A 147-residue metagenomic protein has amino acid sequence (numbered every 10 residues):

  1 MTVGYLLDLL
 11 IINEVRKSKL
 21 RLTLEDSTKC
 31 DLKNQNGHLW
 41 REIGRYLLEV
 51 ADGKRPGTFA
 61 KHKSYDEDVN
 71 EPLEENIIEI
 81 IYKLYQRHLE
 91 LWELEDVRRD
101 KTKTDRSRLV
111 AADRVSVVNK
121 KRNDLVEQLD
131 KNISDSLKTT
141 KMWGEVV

Functional and structural regions predicted by a protein language model:
M1-V147: Anionic, Ser/Thr-rich low-complexity intrinsically disordered regions
